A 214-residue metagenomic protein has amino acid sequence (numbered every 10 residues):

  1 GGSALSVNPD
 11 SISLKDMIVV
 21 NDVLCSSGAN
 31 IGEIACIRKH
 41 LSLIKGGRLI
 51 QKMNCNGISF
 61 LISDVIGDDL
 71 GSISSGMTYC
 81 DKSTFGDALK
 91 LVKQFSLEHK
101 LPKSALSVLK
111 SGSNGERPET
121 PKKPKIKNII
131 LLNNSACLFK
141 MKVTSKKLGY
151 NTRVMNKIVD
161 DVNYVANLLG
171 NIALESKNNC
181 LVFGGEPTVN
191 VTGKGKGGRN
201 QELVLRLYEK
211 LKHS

Functional and structural regions predicted by a protein language model:
G1-S11: Hydrophobic alpha-helical hairpins/lids featuring a short glycine-rich hinge
P9, N163-L174, N190-L203: Short glycine/threonine-rich loop-to-helix capping motif typified by GTGT followed within a few residues by an Asp-Pro
P9-V23, Q51-C55, D87, G197-R206: A glycine- and small-aliphatic-rich helix-loop capping segment at beta-alpha/alpha-beta transitions that lines
I12, C25, A29-L97: A glycine/threonine-rich phosphate-anchoring loop and its flanking beta-alpha core in nucleotide/phosphate-binding
L14, V19-A35, L131-S135, T144-Y150 (+2 more regions): A cross-family phosphate/adenosyl-ligand binding-site feature
I58, C80-L168: Accessory alpha-helical/coil subdomains and C-terminal extensions that flank or cap enzyme catalytic cores
N179-S214: C-terminal catalytic subdomain
